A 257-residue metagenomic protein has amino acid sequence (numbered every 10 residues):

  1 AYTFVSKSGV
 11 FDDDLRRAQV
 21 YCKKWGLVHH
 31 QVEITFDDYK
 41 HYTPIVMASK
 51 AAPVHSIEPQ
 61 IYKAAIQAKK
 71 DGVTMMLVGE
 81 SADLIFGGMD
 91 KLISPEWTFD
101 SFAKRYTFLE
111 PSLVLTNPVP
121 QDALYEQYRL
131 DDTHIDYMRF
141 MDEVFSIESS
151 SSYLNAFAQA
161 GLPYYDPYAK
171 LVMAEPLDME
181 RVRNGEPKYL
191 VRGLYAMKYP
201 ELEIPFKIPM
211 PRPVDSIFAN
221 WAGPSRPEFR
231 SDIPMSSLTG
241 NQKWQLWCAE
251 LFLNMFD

Functional and structural regions predicted by a protein language model:
A1-V10: Phosphate-binding active sites in nucleotide-utilizing proteins
D14-S49, M75, E80, L124: A conserved beta-strand->alpha-helix junction
A18-C22, A64, Y195: Structural element of the ATP-grasp superfamily
A51-I57: Short, flexible loop segments at the rims of nucleotide/cofactor-binding pockets, characterized by
A68-V73: Glycine-rich phosphate-binding loop signature in dinucleotide/nucleotide-binding domains
M75, S231-D257: Acidic, carboxylate-rich catalytic segments that either coordinate divalent cations
M76-F99, R139-P234: Mid-to-C-terminal catalytic subdomains of enzymes that bind/position adenosyl phosphate moieties or nucleic-acid
F86-V119: A mobile, often basic/glycine-rich helix-loop segment that functions as the active-site lid/recognition loop
